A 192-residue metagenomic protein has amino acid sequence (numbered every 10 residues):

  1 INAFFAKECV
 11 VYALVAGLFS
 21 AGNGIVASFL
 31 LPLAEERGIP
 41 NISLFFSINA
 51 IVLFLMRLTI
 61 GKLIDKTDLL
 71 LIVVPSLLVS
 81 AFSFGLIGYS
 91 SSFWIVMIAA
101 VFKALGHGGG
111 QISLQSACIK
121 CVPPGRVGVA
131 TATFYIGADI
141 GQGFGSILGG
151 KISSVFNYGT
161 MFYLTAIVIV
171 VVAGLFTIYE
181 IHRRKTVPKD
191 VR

Functional and structural regions predicted by a protein language model:
E8-S47, L53: Extracytoplasmic gate region of multi-pass secondary transporters
Y12, W94-A100: Short hydrophobic/alpha-helical segments at membrane-entry points of transmembrane helices in Major Facilitator
M56-D68, S153-S154: Helix-to-loop junctions at the C-terminal end of transmembrane segments in multipass secondary transporters
D68, Y89-S91: Helix-breaking motifs and short loop linkers at transmembrane-helix boundaries and internal kinks in secondary membrane
L71-L86, A166: Structural signature of the two symmetry-related core transmembrane helices
G109-V122: Intracellular juxtamembrane helix-capping segments at the cytosolic ends of symmetry-related transmembrane helices
P124-F134: Loop-to-transmembrane helix entry/capping segments in MFS-fold secondary transporters and related SLC/MFSD carriers
K151-I169: A membrane-interface helix-boundary motif in multi-pass transporters
